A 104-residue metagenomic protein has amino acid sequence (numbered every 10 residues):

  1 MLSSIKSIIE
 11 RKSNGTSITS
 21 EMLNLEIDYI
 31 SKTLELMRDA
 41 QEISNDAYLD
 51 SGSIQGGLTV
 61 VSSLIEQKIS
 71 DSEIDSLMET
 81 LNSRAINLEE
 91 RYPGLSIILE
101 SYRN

Functional and structural regions predicted by a protein language model:
M1-A40: Short terminal alpha-helical segments
L2, I9, T59-S72: Short cationic/low-complexity microdomains
R11, Y48, G52-S53, E90: Compositionally biased, low-complexity repeat tracts
S17-T19, D39-Y48, E66-I74: Charged, low-complexity interaction regions
L23, I27-I30, L34, S51 (+4 more regions): Generic L/I/V-rich hydrophobic alpha-helical segments across diverse proteins
Y29, S44, L58, Y92-G94: Intrinsically disordered, low-complexity segments enriched in glycine/proline and serine/threonine
M37, Q41-S44, L88, L95: Short secondary-structure junctions and interdomain/linker hinges
K68-N104: Amphipathic alpha-helical binding modules
